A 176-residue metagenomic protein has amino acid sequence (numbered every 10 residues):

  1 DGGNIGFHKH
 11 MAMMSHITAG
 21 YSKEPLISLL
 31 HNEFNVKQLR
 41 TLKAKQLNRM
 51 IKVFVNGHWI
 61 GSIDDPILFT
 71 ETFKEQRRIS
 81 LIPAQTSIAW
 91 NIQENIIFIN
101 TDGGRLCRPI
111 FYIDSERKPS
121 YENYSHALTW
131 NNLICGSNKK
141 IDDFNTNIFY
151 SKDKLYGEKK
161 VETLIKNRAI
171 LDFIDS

Functional and structural regions predicted by a protein language model:
D1-S176: Conduit-forming functional cores of very large proteins
